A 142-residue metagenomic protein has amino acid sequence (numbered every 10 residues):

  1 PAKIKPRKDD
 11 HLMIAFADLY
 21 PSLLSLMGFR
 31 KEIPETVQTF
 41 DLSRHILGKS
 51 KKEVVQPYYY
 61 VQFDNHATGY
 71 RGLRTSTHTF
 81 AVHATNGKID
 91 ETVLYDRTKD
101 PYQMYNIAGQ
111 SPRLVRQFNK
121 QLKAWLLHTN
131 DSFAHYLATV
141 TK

Functional and structural regions predicted by a protein language model:
A2-P6, L12, A17-Y20, L24-V93 (+2 more regions): C-terminal cap/loop subdomain of S1 sulfatases and analogous C-terminal strand-loop tails that border
K8-H11, I107-G109: Short, solvent-exposed loop/turn segments at secondary-structure boundaries
L19, G69, I107-K142: Long, internal low-complexity/basic segments
D100: Intrinsically disordered, low-complexity polar regions and short flexible loop motifs
